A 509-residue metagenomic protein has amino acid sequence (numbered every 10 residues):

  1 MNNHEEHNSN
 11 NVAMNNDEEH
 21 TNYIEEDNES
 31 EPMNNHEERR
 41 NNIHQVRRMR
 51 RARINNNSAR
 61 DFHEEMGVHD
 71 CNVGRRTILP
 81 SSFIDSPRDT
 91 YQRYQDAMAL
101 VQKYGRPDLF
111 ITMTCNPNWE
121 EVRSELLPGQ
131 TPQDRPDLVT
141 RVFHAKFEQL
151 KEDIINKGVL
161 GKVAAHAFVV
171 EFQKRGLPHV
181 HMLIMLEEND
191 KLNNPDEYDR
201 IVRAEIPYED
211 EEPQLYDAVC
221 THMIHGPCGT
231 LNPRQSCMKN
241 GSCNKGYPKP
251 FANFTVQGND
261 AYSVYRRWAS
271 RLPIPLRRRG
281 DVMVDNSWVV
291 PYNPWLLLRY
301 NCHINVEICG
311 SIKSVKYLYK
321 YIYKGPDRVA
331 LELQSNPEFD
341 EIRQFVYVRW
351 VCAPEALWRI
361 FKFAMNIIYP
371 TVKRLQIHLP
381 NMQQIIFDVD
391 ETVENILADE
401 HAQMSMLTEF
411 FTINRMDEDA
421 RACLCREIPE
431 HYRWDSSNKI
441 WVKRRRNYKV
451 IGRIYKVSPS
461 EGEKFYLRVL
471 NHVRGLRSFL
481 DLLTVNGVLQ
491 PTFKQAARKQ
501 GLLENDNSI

Functional and structural regions predicted by a protein language model:
M1-I509: Extended, structured polyanion-binding interfaces
